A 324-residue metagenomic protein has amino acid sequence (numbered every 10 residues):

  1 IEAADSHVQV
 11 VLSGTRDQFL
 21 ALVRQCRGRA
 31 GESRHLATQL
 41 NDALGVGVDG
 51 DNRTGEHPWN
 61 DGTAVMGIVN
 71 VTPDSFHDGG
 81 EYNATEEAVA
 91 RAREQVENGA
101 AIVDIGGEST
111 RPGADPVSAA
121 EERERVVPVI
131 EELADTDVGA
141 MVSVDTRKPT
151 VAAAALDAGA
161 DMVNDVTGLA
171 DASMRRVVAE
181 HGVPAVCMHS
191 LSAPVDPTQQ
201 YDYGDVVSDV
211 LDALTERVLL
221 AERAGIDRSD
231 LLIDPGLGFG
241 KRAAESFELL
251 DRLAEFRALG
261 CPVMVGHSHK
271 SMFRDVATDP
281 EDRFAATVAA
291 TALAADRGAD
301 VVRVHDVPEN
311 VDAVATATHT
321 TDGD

Functional and structural regions predicted by a protein language model:
I1-G50: N-terminal accessory interaction module
I1-L12, N60, H77, Y82-T85 (+7 more regions): Active-site-adjacent loop and "lid" segments of alpha/beta metabolic enzymes
L44-E97: Glycine-rich adenosyl-nucleotide cofactor-binding module
I68-N70, M188-H189, D234, G266: Short beta-strand segments
V69, Q95, G99, D145 (+4 more regions): Conserved, mostly hydrophobic/aromatic
A90-G106, A294, V301: Catalytic domains of carbohydrate-active enzymes, especially glycoside hydrolases
A101, D161, D227, D300: Short acidic/polar active-site loop segments enriched in Thr and Asp
R217-D230: Phosphate/pyrophosphate-binding loops at sites that engage ATP/ADP/AMP, CoA/4′-phosphopantetheine, polyphosphate
